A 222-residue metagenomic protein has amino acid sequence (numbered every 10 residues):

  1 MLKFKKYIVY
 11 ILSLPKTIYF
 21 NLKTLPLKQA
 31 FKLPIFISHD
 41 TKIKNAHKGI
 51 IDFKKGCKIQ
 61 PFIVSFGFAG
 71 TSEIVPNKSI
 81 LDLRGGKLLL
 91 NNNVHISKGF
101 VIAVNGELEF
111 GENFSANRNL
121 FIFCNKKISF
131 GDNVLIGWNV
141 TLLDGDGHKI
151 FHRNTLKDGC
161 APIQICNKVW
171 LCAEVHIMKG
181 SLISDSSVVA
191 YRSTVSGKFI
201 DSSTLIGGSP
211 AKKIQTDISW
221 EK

Functional and structural regions predicted by a protein language model:
M1-L143, C166-K168, V175-I177, D185 (+2 more regions): Domain-scale signature associated with acetyltransferase and cell-envelope carbohydrate enzymes
G137, K157-D158, R192-S193: Short amphipathic alpha-helical patches
D146-G147: Short, acidic/turn-prone active-site loops that include or flank metal/cofactor- and phosphate-binding residues
T155-I165: Glycine-rich NAD(P)-binding loop of Rossmann-like domains
I183-S184, V188-T194: A generic "structured core" feature
G197-K198: C-terminal, charge/polar-rich interaction regions
